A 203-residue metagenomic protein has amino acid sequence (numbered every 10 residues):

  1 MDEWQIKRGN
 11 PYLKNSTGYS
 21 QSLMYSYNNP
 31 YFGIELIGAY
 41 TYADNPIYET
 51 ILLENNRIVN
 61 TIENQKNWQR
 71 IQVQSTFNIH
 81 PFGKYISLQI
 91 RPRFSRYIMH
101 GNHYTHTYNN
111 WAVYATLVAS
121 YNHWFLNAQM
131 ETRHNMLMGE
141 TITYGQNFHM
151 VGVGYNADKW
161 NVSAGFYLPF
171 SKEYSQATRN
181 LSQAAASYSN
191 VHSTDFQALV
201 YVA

Functional and structural regions predicted by a protein language model:
M1, Y19, Y27-N29, Y40-D44 (+6 more regions): Transmembrane beta-strands of outer-membrane beta-barrel pores
M1-Y19, Y40-N55, F170-A186: Surface-exposed extracellular loop regions of Gram-negative outer-membrane beta-barrel proteins, predominantly
R8-N10, K14, S26-R91, H100-T107 (+1 more regions): Outer membrane beta-barrel strand-and-loop segments of large Gram-negative receptors, especially TonB-dependent
P11-K14, L137-T143, V191: Outer-membrane beta-barrel proteins
L13, L23-Y27, V73-P81, P92 (+4 more regions): Residues on the lipid-exposed face of transmembrane beta-strands in outer-membrane beta-barrel proteins
T17-Q21, P30, N67-V73, T105-V113 (+3 more regions): Residues that define the transmembrane beta-barrel architecture of outer-membrane proteins
A128, H134, I142-Y144: Extended, charge-rich low-complexity regions and/or helical-solenoid scaffolds
A157-A203: C-terminal beta-signal and adjacent terminal beta-strands/loops of Gram-negative outer-membrane beta-barrel proteins
